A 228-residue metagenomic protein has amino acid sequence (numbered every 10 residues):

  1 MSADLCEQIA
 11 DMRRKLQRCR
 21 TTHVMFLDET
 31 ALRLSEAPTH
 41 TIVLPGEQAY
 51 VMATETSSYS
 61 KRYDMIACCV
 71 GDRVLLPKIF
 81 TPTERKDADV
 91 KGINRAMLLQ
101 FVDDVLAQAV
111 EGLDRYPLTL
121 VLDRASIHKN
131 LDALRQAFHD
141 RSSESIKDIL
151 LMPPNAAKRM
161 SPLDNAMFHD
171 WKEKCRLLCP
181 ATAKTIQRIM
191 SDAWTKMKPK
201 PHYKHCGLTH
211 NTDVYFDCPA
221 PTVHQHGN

Functional and structural regions predicted by a protein language model:
C6-A107: Extended, low-complexity cationic-aromatic segments
C19-R20, L113-Y116, S143-I146: Short helix-terminating capping/connector loops at secondary-structure junctions
R20-V24, A31, A156-A157, L163-N228: C-terminal anion-handling pockets and recognition modules
D28, V102, L113-N130, M152-S161: Acidic/histidine-rich, metal-coordinating catalytic segments
R33-E36, L75-L76, I127-L131, A157-P162 (+1 more regions): Short catalytic/ligand-binding loop motif for oxyanion handling, primarily in non-cytosolic enzymes, centered on
Q48-S57, D140-P162, C179: RNase H-like polynucleotidyl transferase catalytic core
N130-S143: Short, aromatic/basic amphipathic alpha-helical patches
